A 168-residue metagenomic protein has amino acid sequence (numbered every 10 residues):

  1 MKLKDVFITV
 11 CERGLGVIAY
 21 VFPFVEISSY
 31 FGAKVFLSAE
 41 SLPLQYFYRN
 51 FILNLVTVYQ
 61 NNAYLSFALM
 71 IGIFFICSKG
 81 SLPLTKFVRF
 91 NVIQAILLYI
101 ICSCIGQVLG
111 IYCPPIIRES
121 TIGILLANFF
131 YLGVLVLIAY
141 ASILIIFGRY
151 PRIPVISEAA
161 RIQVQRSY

Functional and structural regions predicted by a protein language model:
M1-Y168: Alpha-helical membrane insertion/targeting regions
